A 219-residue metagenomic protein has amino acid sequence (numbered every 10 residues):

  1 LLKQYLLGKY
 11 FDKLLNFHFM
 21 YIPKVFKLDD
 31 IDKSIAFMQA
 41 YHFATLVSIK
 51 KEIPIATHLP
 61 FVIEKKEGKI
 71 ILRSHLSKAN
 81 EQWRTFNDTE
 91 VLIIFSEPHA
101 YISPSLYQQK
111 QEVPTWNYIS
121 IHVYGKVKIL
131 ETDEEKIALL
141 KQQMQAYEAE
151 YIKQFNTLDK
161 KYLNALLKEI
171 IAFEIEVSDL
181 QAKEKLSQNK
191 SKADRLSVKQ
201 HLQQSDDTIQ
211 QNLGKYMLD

Functional and structural regions predicted by a protein language model:
Q4, K9-D219: Binding-site signature for planar aromatic cofactors or substrates
